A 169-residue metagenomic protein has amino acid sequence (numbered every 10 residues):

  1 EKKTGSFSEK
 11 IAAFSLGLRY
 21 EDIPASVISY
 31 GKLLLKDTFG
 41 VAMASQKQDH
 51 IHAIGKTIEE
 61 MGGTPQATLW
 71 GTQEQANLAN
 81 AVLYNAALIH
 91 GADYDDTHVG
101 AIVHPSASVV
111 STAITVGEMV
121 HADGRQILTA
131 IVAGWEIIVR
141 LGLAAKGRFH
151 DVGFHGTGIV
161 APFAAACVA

Functional and structural regions predicted by a protein language model:
E1-A169: N-terminal core-entry segment
